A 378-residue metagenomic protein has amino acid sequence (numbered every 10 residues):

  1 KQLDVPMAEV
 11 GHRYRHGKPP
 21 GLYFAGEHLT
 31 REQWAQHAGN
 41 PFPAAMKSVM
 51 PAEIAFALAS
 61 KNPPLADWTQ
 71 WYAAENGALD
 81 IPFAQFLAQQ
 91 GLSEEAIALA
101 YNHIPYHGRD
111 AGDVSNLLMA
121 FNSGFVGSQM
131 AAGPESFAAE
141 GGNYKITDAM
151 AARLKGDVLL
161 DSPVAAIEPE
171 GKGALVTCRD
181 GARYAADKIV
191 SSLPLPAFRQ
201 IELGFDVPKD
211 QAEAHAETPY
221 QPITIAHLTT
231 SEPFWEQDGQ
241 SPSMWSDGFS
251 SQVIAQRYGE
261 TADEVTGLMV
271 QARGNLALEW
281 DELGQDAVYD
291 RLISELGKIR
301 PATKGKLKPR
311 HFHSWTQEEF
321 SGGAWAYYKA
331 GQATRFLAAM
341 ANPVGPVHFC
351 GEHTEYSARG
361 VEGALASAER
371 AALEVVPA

Functional and structural regions predicted by a protein language model:
K1-A52: Dinucleotide-binding Rossmann-like beta1-alpha1 core, especially the glycine-rich loop that anchors the ADP
Q2-P19, E94-Y101, W235-Q240, G305: A short alpha-helix-loop-beta-strand transition element characteristic of N-terminal alpha/beta dinucleotide-binding
K61-P163, G171-G173, S192, E202 (+1 more regions): Active-site/ligand-binding neighborhood in enzyme catalytic cores
V164, R183-P196: Short hydrophobic core segments
E168-Y184: Conserved beta-strand-loop-beta-strand element in the redox core of flavoprotein oxidoreductases
G173-L175, P222, E236-A378: Conserved flavin/dinucleotide-binding core of flavoenzymes
S191-K209: Flavin (primarily FAD) binding-site architecture
D210-G239: Central beta-strand plus flanking loop segment that forms part of the substrate or channel wall within the catalytic
